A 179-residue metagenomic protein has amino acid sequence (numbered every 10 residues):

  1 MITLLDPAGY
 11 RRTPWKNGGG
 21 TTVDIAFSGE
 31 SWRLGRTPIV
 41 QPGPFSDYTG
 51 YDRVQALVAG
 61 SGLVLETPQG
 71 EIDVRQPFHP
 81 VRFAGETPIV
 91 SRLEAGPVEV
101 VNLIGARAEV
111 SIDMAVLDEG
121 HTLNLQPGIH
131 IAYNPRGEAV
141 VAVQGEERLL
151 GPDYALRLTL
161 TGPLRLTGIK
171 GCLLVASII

Functional and structural regions predicted by a protein language model:
M1-I179: Jelly-roll (double-stranded beta-helix
